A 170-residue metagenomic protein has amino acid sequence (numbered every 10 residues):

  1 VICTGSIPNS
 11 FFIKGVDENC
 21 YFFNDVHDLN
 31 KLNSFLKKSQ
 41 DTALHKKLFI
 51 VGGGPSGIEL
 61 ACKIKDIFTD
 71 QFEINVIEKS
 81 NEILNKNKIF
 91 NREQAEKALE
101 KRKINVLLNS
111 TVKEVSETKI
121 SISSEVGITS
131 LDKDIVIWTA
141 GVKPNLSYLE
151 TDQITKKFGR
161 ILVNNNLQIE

Functional and structural regions predicted by a protein language model:
V1, G5-S6, T111, S124 (+2 more regions): Short glycine-/small-residue-rich Rossmann-like dinucleotide-binding loops
I2-V51, P55-I67: Glycine-rich dinucleotide-binding loop and its adjacent helix/turn
S10-F11, L84, L146-S147: Glycine/Thr-rich phosphate-binding loops of Rossmann-like dinucleotide-binding domains
K14-E18, K37, K63-D66, I89-R92 (+2 more regions): Short, glycine/charged-enriched secondary-structure capping and boundary segments
E18-A43, D132-E170: FAD-site-proximal beta/loop scaffold in flavoenzymes
K47, L60-K113: Rossmann-like dinucleotide-binding cores of NAD(P)H-dependent redox enzymes
V112-V115, Q153-I154: Short, exposed beta-strand/loop patches in secreted or surface proteins that constitute
S116-S130: Conserved beta-strand-loop-beta-strand element in the redox core of flavoprotein oxidoreductases
